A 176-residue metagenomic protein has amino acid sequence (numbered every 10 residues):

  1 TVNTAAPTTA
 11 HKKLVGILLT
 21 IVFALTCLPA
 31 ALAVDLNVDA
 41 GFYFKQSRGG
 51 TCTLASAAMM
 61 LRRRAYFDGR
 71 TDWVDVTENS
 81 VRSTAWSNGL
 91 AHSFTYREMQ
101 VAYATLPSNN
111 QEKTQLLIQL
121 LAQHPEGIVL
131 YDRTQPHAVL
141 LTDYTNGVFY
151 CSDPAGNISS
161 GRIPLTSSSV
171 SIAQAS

Functional and structural regions predicted by a protein language model:
N3-L18: Bacterial N-terminal signal peptides that target proteins for export
I17-T26: Bacterial N-terminal signal peptides
I21, G50, H137-V139: Residue-level detector of short, conserved catalytic/binding motifs and their immediate flanks
L28-A33: Sec/Tat signal peptide C-region and signal peptidase I cleavage site
V34-A40, L61-A65, G69-S176: Conserved active-site-adjacent core of cysteine acyl-enzyme catalytic domains
V38-R48: A short glycine/serine-rich beta->alpha loop
Q46-A55, Q111: Soluble non-cytosolic domains of exported or imported proteins
